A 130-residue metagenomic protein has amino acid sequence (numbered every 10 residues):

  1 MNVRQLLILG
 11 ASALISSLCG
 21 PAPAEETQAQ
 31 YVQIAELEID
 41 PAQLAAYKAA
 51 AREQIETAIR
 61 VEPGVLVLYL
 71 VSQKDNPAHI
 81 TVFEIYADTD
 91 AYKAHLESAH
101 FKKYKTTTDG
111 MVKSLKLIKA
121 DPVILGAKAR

Functional and structural regions predicted by a protein language model:
M1-V3: N-terminal secretory signal peptides that target proteins for export/translocation
Q5-G10, L14-Y31, Y69-N76, K105-R130: Glycine-rich beta-strand-turn "strand-cap" elements at beta-sheet edges
L7, E26, R52-V67, I85-K119: An amphipathic, aromatic/His-enriched active-site/gating alpha helix that lines ligand/cofactor pockets
Q30-E38, V67-L96: Short, well-ordered beta-strand segments in beta-rich or mixed alpha/beta enzyme and ligand-binding folds
Y31-V61: N-terminal targeting signals for Sec/Tat export/insertion, comprising classic cleavable signal peptides
A45-Y47, A78-I80, A127: Short acidic, gly/pro-rich beta-turn/loop elements at beta-sheet edges and active-site/ligand-binding grooves
